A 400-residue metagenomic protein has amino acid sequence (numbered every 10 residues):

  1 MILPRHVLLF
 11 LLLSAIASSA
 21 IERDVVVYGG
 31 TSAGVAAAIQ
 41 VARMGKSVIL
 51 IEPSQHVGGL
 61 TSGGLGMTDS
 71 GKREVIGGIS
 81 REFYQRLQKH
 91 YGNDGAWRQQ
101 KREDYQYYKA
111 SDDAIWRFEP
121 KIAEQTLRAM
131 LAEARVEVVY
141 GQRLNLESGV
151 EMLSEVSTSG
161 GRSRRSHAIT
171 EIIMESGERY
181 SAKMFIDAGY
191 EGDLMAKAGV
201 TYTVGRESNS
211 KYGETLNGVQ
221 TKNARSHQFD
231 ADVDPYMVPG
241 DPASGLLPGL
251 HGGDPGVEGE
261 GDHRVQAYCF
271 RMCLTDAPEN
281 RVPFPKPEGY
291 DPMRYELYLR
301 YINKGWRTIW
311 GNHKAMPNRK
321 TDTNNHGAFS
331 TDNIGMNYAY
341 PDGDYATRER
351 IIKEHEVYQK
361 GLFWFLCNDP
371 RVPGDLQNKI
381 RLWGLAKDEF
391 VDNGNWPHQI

Functional and structural regions predicted by a protein language model:
H6-A15: Bacterial N-terminal signal peptides
I21-T31: Beta1/beta-strand and adjacent pyrophosphate-binding region of the FAD-binding site in flavoprotein oxidoreductases
V26, D69-K72, S111-F118, S181 (+1 more regions): Second-shell loop/turn segments in exported
G34: N-terminal Rossmann-fold NAD(P) dinucleotide-binding loop
V41: Aromatic pocket-lining residues of Rossmann-like dinucleotide-binding sites
K46-S47, E52-L146, V156, T203 (+2 more regions): Conserved N-terminal/central alpha/beta ligand/cofactor-binding core
S163-T170, G177-M184, A188-I400: Flavin (FAD/FMN)-binding glycine-rich loop and adjacent Rossmann-like elements that form
